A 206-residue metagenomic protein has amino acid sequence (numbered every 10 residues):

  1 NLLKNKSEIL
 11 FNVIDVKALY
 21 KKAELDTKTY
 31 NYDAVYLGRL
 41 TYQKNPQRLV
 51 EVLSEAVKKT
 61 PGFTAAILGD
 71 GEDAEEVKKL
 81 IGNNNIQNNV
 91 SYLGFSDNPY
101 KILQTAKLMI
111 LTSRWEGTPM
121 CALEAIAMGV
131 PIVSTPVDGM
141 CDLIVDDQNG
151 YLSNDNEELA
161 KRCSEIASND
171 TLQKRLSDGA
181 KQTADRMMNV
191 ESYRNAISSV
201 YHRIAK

Functional and structural regions predicted by a protein language model:
V13: Carbohydrate-associated surface elements
Y32, Y36-E55, E72-K78, M120 (+1 more regions): A conserved mid-protein helix/loop that constitutes part of the nucleotide-sugar donor-binding site
K78-G94: Nucleotide-activated donor-binding/catalytic signature segment of Leloir-type glycosyltransferases, i.e., the conserved
F95, R114: Aromatic "clamp/platform" in nucleotide-sugar-dependent glycosyltransferases that forms part of the donor/acceptor
M120, E124, V137-D147, Y151-S153: Short acidic/histidine- and often glycine-rich active-site loop of Leloir-type glycosyltransferases that engages
P131-S134: Short hydrophobic beta-strand element within catalytic cores of glycosyltransferases and related nucleotide-activated
D146-E157, E165-D170: Conserved acidic donor-binding segment of nucleotide-sugar-dependent glycosyltransferases
E165, L172-M187, Y193-S199: A short, well-ordered alpha-helix in the C-terminal region of glycosyltransferases
